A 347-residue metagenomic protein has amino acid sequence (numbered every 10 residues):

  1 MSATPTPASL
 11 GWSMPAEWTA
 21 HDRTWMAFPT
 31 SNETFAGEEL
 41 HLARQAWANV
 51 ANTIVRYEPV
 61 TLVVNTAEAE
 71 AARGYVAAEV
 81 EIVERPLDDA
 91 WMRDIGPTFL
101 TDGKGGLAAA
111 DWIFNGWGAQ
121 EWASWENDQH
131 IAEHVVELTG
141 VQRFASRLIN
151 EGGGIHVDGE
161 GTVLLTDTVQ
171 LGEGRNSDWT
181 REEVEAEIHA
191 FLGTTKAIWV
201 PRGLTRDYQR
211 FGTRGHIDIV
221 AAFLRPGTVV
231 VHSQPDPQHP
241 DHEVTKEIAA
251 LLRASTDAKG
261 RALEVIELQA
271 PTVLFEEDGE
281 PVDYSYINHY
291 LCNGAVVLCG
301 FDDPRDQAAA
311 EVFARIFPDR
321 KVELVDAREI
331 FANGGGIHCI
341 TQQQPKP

Functional and structural regions predicted by a protein language model:
M1-P347: The feature marks the mature, well-folded catalytic cores of soluble enzymes
